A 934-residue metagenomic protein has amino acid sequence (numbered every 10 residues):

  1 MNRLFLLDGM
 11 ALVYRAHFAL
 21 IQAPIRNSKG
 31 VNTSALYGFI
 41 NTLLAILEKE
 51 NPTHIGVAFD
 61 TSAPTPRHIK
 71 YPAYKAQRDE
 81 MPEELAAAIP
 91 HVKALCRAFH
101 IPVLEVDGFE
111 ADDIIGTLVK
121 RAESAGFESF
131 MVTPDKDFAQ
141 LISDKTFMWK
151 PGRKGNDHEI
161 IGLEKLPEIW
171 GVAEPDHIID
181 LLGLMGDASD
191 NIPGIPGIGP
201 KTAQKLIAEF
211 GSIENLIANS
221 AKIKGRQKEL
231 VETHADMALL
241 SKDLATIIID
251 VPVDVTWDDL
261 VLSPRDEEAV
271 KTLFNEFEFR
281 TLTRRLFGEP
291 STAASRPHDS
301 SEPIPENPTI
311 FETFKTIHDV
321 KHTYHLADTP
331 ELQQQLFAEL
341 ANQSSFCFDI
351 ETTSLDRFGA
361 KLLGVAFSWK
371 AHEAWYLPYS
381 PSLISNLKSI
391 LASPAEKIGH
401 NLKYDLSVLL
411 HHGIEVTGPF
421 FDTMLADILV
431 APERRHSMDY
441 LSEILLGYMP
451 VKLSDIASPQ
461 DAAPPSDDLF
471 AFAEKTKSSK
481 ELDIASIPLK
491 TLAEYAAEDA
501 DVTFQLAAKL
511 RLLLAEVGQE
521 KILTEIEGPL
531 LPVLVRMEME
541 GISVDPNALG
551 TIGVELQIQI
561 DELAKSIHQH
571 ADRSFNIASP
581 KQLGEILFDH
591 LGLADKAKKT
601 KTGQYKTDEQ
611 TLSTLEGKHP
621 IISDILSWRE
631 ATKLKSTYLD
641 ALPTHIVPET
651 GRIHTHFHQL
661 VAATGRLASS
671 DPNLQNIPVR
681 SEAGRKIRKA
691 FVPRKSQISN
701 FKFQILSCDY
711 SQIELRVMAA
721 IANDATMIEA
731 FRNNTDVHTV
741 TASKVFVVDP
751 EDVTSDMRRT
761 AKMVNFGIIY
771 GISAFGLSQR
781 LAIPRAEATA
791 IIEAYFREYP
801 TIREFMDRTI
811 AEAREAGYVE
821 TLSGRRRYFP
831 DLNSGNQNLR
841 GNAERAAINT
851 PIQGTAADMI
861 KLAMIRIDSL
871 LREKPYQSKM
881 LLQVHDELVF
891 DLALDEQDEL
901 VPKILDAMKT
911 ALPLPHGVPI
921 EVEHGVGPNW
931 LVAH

Functional and structural regions predicted by a protein language model:
M1-V132, K136-E164, M237-L240, T246-D254 (+1 more regions): Noncatalytic, basic helical substrate-engagement surface that gates or grips nucleic-acid strands
R3-F5, R15-G56, P72-A73, Q77-E84 (+6 more regions): Conserved RNase H-like, two-metal-ion catalytic cores of nucleic-acid enzymes
A73-A87, H91, F138, S143-V172 (+4 more regions): Short alpha-helix plus adjacent loop in nuclease-associated cores
M185-E209, F274-E278, D545: Helix-hairpin-helix
H234-L377, S393, E433-S437, L441 (+13 more regions): Conserved "right-hand" nucleotidyltransferase catalytic core of DNA-directed polymerases
S479-A485, P532-M539, V647-T655, L660-A662 (+5 more regions): Conserved catalytic core of nucleic-acid polymerases
I558-K565, Q569-S623, R797-N849, D895-H934: C-terminal polymerase-core module
S696-F703: Arg/Gly-rich low-complexity intrinsically disordered repeat tracts
